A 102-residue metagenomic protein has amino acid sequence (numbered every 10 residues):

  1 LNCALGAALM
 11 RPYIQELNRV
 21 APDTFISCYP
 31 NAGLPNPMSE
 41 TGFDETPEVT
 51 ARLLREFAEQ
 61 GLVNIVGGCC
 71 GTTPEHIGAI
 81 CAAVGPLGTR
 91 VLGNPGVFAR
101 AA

Functional and structural regions predicted by a protein language model:
L1-A102: Domain-level signal for soluble alpha/beta catalytic cores
